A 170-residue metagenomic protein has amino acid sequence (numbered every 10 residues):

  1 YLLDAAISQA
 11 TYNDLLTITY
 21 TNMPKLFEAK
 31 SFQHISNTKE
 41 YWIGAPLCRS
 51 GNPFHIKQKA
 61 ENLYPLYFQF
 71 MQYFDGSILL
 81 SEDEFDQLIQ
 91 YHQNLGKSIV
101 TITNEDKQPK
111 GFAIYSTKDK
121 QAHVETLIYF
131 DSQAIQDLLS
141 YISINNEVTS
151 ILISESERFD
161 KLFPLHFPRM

Functional and structural regions predicted by a protein language model:
Y1-T11, T19, F130-I144: Conserved acetyl-CoA-binding loop-helix of GNAT-fold acetyltransferases
A5, Q9-N13, Y20, L26 (+2 more regions): Mid-sequence acidic-hydrophobic segments that form the walls of catalytic/ligand-binding cavities or oligomerization
A6-N22, N146-E157: Conserved GNAT acetyl-CoA-binding A-motif
D14-L26, D86-L95: Short charge-dense sequence patches
K25-F27, P109, F159-L162: Flexible loop/turn segments at secondary-structure boundaries
A29-T38, F163-M170: Conserved acetyl-CoA-binding loop of GNAT-fold acetyltransferases
Q33-Q136, S140-Y141, S156: Amide-forming acyltransferase catalytic core, primarily the GNAT-like/NAT-type and related acyltransferase folds
I142-M170: Acidic, aliphatic-rich amphipathic alpha-helical segments
